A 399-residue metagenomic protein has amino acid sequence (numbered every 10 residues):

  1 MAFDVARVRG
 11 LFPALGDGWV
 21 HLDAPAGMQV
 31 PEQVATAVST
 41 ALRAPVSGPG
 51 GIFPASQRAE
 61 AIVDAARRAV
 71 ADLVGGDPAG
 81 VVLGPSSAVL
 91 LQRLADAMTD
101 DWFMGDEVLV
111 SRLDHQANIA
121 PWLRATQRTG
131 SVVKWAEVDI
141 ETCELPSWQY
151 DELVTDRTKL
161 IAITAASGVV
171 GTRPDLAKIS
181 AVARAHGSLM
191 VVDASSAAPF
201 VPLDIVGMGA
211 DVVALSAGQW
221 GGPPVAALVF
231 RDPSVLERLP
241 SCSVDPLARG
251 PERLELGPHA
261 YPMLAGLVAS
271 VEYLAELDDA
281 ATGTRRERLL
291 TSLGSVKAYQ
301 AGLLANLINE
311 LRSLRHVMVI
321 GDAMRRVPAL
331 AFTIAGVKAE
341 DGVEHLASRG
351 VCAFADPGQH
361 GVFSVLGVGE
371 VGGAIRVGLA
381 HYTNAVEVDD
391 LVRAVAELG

Functional and structural regions predicted by a protein language model:
M1-G399: Pyridoxal 5′-phosphate
